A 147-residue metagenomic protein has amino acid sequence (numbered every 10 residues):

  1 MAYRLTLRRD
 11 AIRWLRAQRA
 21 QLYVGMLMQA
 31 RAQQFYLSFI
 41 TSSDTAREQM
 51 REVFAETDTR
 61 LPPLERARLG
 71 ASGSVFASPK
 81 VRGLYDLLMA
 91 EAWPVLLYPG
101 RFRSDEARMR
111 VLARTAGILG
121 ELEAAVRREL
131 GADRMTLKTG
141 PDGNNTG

Functional and structural regions predicted by a protein language model:
A2-G147: Conserved non-transmembrane functional hotspots
